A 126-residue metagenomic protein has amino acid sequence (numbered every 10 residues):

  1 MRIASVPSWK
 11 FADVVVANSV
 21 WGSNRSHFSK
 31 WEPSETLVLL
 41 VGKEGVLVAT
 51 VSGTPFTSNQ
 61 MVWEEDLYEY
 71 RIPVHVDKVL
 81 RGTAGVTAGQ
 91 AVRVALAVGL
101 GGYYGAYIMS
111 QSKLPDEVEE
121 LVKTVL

Functional and structural regions predicted by a protein language model:
M1-N18: Short beta-strand/loop turn elements enriched in aromatics
V6-P7, L40-E44: Short, flexible beta-strand-to-coil junctions
W9-D13, L47, V79-T87: Short, surface-exposed beta-strand/loop "edge" segments at domain boundaries and coil↔beta transitions
D13-K30: Mixed-charge, Lys/Arg-rich low-complexity intrinsically disordered regions
S19-S23, N59-L126: Contiguous surface segments at macromolecular interaction interfaces
H27-L40: Short coil-to-beta transition motif at edge beta-strands of beta-rich domains
K30-P33, T50-S52, V79-R81: Short, conserved beta-strand/beta-arch hydrophobic-aromatic motifs that form part of recognition grooves or interface
G45-P55: Short beta-strand-centered aromatic/proline hotspots
